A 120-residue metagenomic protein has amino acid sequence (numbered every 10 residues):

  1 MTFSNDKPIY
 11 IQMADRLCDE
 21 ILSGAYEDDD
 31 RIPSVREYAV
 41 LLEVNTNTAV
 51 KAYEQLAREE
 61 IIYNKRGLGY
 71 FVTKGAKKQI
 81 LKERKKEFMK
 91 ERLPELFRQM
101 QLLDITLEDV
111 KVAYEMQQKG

Functional and structural regions predicted by a protein language model:
M1-R31, E37, L81, E87 (+2 more regions): Extreme N-terminal segment that seeds HTH/winged-HTH DNA-binding domains in transcriptional regulators
T2, T46-T48, T73, T106: Residue-identity detector for threonine
A25-Y26, D30, R58-G67, F71-K74: Beta-hairpin "wing" of winged helix-turn-helix
R31-Y63: N-terminal helix-turn-helix
V40, G75, K119: Short Asp/Glu-rich motifs
T46, G69-F71, M116: A general secondary-structure boundary signal
K77-Q79: A short, flexible beta-alpha/helix-coil linker loop
